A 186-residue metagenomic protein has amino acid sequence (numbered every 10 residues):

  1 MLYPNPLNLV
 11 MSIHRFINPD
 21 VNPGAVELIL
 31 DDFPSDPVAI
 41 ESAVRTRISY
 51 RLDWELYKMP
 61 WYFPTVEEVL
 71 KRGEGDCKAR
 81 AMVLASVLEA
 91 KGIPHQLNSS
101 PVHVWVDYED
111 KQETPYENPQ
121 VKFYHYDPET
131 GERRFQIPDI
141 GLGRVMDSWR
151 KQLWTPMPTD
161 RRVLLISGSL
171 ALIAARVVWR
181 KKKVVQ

Functional and structural regions predicted by a protein language model:
M1, V145-Q186: C-terminal single-pass membrane-anchor helix
M1-G75, D107-G131, R144-S148, T155: Secondary-structure boundary elements
A25, A39, A43, A79-A81 (+3 more regions): A sequence-composition feature that detects small, non-aromatic residues
D53-Y57, W61, V83, A90 (+4 more regions): Generic detector of ordered, mature protein regions
A79-P138: Hydrophobic/aromatic-rich core segments of domains that either
